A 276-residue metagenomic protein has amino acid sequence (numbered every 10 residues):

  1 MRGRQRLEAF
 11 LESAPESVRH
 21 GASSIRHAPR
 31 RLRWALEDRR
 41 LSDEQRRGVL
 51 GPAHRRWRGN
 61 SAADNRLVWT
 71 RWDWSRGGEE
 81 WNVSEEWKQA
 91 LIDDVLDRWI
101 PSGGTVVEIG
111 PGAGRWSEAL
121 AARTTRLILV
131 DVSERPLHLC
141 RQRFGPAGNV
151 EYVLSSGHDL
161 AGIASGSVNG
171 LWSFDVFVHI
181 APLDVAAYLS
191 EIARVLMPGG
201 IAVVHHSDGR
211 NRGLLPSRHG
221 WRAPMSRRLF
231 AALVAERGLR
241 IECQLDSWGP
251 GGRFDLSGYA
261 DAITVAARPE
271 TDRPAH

Functional and structural regions predicted by a protein language model:
R2-G103, I109-A161, I180-A187, I201-H276: Class I (Rossmann-like) S-adenosyl-L-methionine-dependent methyltransferase catalytic domain, capturing the SAM-binding
G103, V168-N169: Local beta-strand N-terminus motif with an aromatic residue
V168, R194-M197, E236, R240: S-adenosyl-L-methionine-dependent nucleic acid methyltransferase catalytic domains
W172: A conserved beta-strand element that flanks and buttresses the S-adenosyl-L-methionine
D175-V176: Short catalytic micro-motifs in class I SAM-dependent methyltransferases
A186-P198: A short glycine-rich, Lys/Arg-flanked "PGG" loop and its adjoining helix->strand segment in the class I
